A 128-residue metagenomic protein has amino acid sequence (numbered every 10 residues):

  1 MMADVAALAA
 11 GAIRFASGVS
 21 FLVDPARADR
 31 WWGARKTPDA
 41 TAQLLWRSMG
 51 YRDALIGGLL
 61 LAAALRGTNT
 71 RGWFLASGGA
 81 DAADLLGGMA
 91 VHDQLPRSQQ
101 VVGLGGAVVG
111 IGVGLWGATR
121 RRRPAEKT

Functional and structural regions predicted by a protein language model:
M1-T128: Short amphipathic, positively biased membrane-proximal segments that drive organelle/inner-membrane targeting
